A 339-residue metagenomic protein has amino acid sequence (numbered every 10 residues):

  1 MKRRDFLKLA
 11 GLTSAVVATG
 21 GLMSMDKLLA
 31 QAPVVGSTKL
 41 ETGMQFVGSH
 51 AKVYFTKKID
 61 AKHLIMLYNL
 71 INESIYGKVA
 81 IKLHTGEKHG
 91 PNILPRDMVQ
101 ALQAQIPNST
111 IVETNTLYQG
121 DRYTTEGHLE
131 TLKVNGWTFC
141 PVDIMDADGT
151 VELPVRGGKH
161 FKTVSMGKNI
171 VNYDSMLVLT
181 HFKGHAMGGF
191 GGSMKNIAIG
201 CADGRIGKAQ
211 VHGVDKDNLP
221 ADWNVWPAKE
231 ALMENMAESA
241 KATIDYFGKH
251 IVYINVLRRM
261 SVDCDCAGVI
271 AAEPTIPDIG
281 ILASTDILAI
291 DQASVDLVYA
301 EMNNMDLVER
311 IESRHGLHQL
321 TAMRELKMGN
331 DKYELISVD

Functional and structural regions predicted by a protein language model:
L7-L28: N-terminal export signals
G36-S37: Alpha-helical promoter-recognition and RNA polymerase-docking modules of transcription initiation factors, dominated by
L40-D339: Extended, low-polarity segments enriched in aliphatic/aromatic residues
